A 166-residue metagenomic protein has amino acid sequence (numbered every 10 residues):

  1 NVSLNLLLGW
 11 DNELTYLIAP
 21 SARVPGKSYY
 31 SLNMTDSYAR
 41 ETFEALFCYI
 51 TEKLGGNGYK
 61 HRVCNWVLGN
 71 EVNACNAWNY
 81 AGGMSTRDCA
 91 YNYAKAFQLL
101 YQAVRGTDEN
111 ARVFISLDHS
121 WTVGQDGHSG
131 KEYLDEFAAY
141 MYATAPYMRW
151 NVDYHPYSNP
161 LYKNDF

Functional and structural regions predicted by a protein language model:
N1-G127, N159: Substrate-binding cleft and catalytic face of glycoside hydrolase catalytic domains, especially the flexible beta-alpha
G106, E136-F166: Glycoside hydrolase catalytic-domain groove-lining segments
T122-E136, K163-F166: Active-site glycine- and acidic-residue-rich loops that bind and position anionic ligands or nucleotide-like cofactors
